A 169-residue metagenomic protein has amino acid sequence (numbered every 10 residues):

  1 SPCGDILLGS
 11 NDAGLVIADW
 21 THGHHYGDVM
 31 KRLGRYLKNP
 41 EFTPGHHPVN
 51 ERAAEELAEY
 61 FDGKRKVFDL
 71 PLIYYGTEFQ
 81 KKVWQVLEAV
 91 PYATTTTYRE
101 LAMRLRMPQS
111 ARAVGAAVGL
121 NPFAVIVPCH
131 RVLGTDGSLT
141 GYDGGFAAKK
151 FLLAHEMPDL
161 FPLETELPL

Functional and structural regions predicted by a protein language model:
S1-Q109, H155-L169: Basic nucleic-acid-binding alpha-helical/helix-turn surface characteristic of O6-alkylguanine DNA
K31, R112, K150: Active-site phosphate/pyrophosphate- and oxyanion-stabilizing loops and adjacent acidic/basic residues in soluble
A113-N121: Regulatory, non-catalytic segments
P122-I126: Major-groove DNA-recognition helix of helix-turn-helix-type DNA-binding domains
C129: Short cysteine clusters
T135-L169: …primarily DNA-binding HTH/wHTH and HhH modules…
